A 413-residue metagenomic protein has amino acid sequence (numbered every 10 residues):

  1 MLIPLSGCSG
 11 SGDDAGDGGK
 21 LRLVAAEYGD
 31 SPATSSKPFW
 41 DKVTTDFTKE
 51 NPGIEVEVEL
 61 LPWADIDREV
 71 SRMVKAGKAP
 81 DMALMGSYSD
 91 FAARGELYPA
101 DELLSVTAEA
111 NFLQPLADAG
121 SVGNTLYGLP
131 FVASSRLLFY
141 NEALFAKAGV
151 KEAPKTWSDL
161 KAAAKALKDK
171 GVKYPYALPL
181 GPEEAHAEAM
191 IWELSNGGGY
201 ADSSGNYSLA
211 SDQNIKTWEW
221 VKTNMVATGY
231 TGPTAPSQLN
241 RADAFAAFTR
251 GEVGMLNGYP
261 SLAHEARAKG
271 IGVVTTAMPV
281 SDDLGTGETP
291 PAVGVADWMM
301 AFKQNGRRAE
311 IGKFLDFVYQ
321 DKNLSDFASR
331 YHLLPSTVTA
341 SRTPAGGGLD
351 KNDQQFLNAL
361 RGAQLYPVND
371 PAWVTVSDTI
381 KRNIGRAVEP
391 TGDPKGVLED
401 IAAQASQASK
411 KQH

Functional and structural regions predicted by a protein language model:
M1-S89, G396, Q404-H413: Conserved N-terminal structural module of periplasmic/extracytoplasmic solute-binding proteins
L60-E69, W157-A162, T234-A246: Short helix-initiation/N-cap motifs at beta->coil->alpha
D81, A108-F145, T286-P291, A363-D370: A structural signal for short loop-to-beta-strand junctions that line the ligand-binding cleft of periplasmic/secreted
G86-S135, K155, E188, G348: Hinge/lid segment of periplasmic solute-binding proteins
D101-F112, P175-L180, G198-T217, A268 (+4 more regions): Short, solvent-exposed loop/beta-turn-alpha elements that line the ligand-binding surface or hinge of extracytoplasmic
A146-K147, S341, N358-H413: Conserved C-terminal helix/tail region of periplasmic/extracytoplasmic solute-binding proteins
A164, K170, N206-A235: Glycine-centered hinge/linker elements that transmit conformational signals in sensory and ligand-binding systems
T223, A227-G229, R267-L333: Extracytoplasmic/periplasmic substrate-recognition and gating elements
